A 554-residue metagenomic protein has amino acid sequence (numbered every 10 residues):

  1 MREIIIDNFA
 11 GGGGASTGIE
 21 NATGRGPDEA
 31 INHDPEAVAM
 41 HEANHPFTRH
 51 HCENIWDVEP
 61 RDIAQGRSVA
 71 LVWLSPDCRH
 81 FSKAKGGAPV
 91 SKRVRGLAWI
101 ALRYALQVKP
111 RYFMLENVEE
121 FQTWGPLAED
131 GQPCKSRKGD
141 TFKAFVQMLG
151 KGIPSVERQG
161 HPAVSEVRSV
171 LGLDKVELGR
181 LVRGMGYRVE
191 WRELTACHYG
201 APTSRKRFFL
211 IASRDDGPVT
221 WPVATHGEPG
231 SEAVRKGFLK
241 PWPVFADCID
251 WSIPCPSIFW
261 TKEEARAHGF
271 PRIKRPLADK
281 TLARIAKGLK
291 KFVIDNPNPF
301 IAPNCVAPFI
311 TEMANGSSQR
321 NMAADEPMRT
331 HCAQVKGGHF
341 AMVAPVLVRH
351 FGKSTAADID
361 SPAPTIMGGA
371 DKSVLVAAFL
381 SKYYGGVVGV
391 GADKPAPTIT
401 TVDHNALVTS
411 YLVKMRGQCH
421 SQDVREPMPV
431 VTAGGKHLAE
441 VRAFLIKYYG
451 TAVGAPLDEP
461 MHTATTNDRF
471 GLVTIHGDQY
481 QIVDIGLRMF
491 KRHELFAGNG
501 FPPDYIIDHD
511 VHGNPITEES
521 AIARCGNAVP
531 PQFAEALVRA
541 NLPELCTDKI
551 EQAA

Functional and structural regions predicted by a protein language model:
N8-G13, P76, C525: Class I SAM-dependent methyltransferase "Motif I" SAM/SAH-binding loop
G12-G24: Conserved SAM-binding loop of SAM-dependent methyltransferases across substrates and taxa, primarily the Class I
G26-N32: Conserved SAM-binding motif I beta-strand of class I
P35-A39: Short alpha-helix immediately C-terminal to the canonical SAM-binding loop
F47-I55: Conserved SAM-binding strand-loop segment of SAM-dependent methyltransferases
R61-V69, C78-G337, M342-D371, V376-D403 (+2 more regions): Class I S-adenosyl-L-methionine
I482-E518: FAD-binding beta-loop-beta segment adjacent to the flavin cofactor pocket
A534: Acidic-aromatic/histidine active-site loop/patch
